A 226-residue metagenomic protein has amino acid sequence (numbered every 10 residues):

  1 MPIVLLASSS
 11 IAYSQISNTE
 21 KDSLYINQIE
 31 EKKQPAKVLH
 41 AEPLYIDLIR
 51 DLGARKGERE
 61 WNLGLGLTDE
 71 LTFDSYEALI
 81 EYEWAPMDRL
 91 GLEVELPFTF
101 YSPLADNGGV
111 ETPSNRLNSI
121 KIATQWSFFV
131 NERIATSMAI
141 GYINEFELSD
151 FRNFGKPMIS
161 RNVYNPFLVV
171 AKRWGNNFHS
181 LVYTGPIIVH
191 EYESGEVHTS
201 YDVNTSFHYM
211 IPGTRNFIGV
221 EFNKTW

Functional and structural regions predicted by a protein language model:
M1-N18: Bacterial Sec-dependent N-terminal signal peptides
Q15-W226: Transmembrane beta-barrel domains of Gram-negative outer membranes and organellar outer membranes
